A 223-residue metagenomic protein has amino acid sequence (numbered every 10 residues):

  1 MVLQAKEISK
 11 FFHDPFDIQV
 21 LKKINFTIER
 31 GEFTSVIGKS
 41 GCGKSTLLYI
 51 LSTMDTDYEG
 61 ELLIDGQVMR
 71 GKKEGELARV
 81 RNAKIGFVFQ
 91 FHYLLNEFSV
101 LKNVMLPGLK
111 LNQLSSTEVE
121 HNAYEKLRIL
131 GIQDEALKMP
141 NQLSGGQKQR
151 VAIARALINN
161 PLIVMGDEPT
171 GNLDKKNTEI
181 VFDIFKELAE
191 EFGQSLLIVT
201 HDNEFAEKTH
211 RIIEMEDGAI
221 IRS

Functional and structural regions predicted by a protein language model:
V2-L3, I8-I24, I28-K208, I212: ABC family nucleotide-binding domain
I212-S223: H-loop (His-switch) and adjacent beta-strand-loop-beta switch element of ABC-type ATPase nucleotide-binding domains
